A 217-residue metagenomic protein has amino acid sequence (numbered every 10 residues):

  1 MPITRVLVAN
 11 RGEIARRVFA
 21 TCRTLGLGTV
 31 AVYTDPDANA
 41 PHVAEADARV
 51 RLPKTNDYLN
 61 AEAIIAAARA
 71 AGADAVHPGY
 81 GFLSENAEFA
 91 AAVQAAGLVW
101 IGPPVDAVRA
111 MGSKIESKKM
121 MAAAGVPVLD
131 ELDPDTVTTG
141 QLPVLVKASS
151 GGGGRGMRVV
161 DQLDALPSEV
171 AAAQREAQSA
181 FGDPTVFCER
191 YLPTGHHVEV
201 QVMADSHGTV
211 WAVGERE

Functional and structural regions predicted by a protein language model:
M1-E217: N-terminal beta-alpha lobe that positions the nucleotide/phosphoryl donor in ATP/NTP-coupled carboxylate activation
